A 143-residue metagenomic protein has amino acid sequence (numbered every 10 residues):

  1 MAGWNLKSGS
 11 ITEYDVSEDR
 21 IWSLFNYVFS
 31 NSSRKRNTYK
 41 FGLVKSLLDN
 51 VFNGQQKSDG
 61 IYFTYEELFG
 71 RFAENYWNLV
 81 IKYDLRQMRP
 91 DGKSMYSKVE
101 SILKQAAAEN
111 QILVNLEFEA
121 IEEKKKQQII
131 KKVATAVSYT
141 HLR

Functional and structural regions predicted by a protein language model:
A2-G3, D49: Nucleic acid-processing catalytic cores of prokaryotic defense/repair systems
W4-T12: N-terminal module detector in large eukaryotic regulators
V16, F63, E67, S94 (+2 more regions): Alpha-helix boundary/N-cap detector
V16-G60: N-terminal ordered "arm"
S46-V114: An N-terminal, globular interaction/scaffold subdomain
A107-A134: C-terminal effector/interaction modules appended to NTPase cores
T140-H141: Conserved small/polar residues in nucleotide/adenosyl-binding loops
